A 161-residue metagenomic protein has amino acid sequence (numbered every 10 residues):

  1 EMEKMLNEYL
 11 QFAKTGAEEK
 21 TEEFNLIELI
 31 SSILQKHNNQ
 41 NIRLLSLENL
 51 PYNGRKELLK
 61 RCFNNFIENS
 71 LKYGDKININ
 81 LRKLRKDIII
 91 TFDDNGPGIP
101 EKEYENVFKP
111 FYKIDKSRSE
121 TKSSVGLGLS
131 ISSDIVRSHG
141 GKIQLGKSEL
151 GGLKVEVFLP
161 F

Functional and structural regions predicted by a protein language model:
T15-E19, P51-G54: Conserved micro-motifs of the catalytic ATP-binding
R43-N53, L84-R85: Conserved catalytic submotifs in the C-terminal HATPase_c
K76-K86: Short beta-strand/loop element within the Bergerat-fold HATPase_c
D94: Acidic ATP/Mg2+-coordinating residue in the GHKL
I99-Y112: Short conserved segment of the HATPase_c
G128, S132: Short alpha-helical Gxxx[C/S/T] motif in the catalytic ATP-binding
G140-G141: Conserved glycine-rich
